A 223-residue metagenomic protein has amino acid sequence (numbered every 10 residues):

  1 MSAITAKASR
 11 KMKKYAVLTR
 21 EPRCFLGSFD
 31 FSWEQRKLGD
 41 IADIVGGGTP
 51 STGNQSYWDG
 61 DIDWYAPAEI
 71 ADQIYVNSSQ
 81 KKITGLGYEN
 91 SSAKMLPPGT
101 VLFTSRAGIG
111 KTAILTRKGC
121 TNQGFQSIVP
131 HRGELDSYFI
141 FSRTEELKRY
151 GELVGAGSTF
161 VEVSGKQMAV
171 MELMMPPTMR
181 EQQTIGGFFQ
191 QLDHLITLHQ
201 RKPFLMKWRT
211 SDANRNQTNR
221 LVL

Functional and structural regions predicted by a protein language model:
I4, M12: Conserved catalytic/binding loops enriched for acidic/polar residues
L18, D30, E34, D136 (+3 more regions): Hydrophobic (often cysteine-bearing) scaffold residues that line and stabilize catalytic clefts of nucleotide/cofactor
R20, C24-G48, L223: Non-catalytic DNA-recognition/assembly elements of restriction-modification systems
R23-S28, T159-F160, A169-M179, L195: Short, recurring structural edge motifs at helix starts
G39-M175: DNA target-recognition domains and sequence-specific DNA-contacting regions of bacterial/archaeal
D40, Q183-L195, H199-Q200: Extracellular/lumenal glycan-associated surfaces
I196-T210: Extended intrinsically disordered, low-complexity coil regions enriched in Ser, Thr, Gly, Ala and often Pro
L205, A213-L221: Positively charged
